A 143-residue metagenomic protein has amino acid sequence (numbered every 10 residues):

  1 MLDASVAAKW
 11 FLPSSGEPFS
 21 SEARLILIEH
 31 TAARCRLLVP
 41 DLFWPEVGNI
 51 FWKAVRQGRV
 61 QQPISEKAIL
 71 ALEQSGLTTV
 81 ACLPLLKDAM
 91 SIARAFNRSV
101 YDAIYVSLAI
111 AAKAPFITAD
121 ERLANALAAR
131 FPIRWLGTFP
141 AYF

Functional and structural regions predicted by a protein language model:
M1-L42, A54-P63, K67, Y142: Short, well-structured N-terminal submotif of metal-dependent ribonuclease cores
V6-A7, E46-F51, A68-L72, D88: A general alpha-helix detector
V6-A7, F43, L85, Y105 (+1 more regions): Alpha-helix capping/helix-boundary segments
K9-F11, I50, A126: Residues that scaffold the ATP/ADP-binding catalytic core of kinase and kinase-like folds
A33-R34, S75, A112, R130: Structured helix-beta-strand junction loops
Q74-A119: Active-site neighborhoods of divalent-metal-dependent phosphate/nucleic-acid chemistry enzymes
V106-F143: Acidic, PIN/NYN-like endoribonuclease modules and their adjacent C-terminal/linker elements
